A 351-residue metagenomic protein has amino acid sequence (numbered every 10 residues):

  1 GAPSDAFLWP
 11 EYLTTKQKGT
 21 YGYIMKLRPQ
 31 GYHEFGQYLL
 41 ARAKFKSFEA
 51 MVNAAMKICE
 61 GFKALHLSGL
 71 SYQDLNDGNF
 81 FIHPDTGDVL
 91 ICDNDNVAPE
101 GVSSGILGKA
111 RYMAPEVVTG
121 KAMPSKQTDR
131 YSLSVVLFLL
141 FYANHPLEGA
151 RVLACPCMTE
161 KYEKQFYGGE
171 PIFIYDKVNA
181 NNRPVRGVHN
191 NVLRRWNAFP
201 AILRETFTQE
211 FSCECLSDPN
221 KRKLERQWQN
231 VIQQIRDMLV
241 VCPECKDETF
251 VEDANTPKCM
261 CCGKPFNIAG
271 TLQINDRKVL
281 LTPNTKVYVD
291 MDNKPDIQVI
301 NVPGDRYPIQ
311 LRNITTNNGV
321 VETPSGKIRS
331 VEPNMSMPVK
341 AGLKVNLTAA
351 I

Functional and structural regions predicted by a protein language model:
F7-A54: Conserved structural core of kinase catalytic domains
F62, H66-P84: Catalytic-loop of the protein kinase fold
C92-A98: Activation of the activation-loop gatekeeper triad in protein kinase-fold domains
S103-G120: Conserved activation segment of eukaryotic-like protein kinases, specifically the C-terminal portion of the activation
D129: Conserved catalytic-loop aspartate of Hanks-type protein kinases
L137-R204: Conserved C-lobe activation region of Hanks-type protein kinase-like domains
C242-C245, K258-C262: Short cysteine-rich clusters marking metal-coordination/redox-active sites
V321-I351: C-terminal boundary/linker segments immediately following FHA domains
